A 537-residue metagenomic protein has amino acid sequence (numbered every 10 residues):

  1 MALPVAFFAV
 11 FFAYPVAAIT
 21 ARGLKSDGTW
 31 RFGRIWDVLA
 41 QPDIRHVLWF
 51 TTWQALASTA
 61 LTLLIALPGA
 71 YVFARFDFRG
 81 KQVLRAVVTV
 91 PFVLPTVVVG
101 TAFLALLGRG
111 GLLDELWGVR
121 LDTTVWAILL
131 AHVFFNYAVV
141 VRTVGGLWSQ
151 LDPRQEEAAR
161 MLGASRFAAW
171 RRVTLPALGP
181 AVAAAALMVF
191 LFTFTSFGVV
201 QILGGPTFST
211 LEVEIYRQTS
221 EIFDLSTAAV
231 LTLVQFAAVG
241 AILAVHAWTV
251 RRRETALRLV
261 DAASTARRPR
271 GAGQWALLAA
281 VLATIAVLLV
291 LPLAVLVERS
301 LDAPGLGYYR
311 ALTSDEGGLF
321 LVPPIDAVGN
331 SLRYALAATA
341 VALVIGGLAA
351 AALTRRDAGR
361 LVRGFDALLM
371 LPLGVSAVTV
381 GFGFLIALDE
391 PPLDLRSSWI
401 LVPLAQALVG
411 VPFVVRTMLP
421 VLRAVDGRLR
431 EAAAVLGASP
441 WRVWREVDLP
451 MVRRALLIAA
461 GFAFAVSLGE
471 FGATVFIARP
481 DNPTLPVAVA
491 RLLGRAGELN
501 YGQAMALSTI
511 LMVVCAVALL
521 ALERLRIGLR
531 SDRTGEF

Functional and structural regions predicted by a protein language model:
M1-A18, Q82, A86-V88, Q235-F236 (+3 more regions): N-terminal signal-anchor/first transmembrane alpha helix
M1-V5, P15, P42-Q54, L112-V139 (+6 more regions): Loop-to-helix entry region at the N-terminal start of transmembrane alpha-helices in multi-pass membrane transporters
A2-F7, A60, V90, L94 (+9 more regions): Transmembrane alpha-helices
T29-G33, D37, R45, G80-K81 (+11 more regions): Membrane-interfacial helix termini and adjacent extracytoplasmic/periplasmic loops of multi-pass transporters
F32, D37-D43, F194-G240, A244 (+5 more regions): Interhelical loop and adjacent transmembrane-helix boundary motif in polytopic membrane transport permeases
A57-V88, T101, Q155, A169-T174 (+6 more regions): Transmembrane-helix boundary motif in ABC transporter permease subunits
F78-K81, G145-A168, V199, A229-P269 (+5 more regions): C-terminal transmembrane helix and the adjacent membrane-cytosol boundary/short C-terminal tail of inner/organellar
V281-L368: Phosphate-binding active sites in nucleotide-utilizing proteins
